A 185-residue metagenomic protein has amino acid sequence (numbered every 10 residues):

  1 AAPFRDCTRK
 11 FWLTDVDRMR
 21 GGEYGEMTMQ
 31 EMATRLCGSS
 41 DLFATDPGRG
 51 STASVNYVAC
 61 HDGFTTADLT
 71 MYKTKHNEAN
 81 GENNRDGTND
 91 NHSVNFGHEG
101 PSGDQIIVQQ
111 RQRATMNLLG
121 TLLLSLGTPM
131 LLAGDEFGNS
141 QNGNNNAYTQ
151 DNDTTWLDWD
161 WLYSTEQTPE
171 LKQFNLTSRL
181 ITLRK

Functional and structural regions predicted by a protein language model:
A1-A133, F137, N146-Q150: Conserved alpha/beta catalytic core and glycan-binding cleft of carbohydrate-active enzymes
R5, D104, D158-D160, E170: Poly-acidic low-complexity segments
V16-D17, D160-Y163: Short regulatory "switch" loops immediately downstream of catalytic or recognition motifs within protein catalytic
S140: Core nucleic-acid recognition elements
D151-W159: Catalytic cores of eukaryotic secretory-pathway lumenal/extracellular enzymes that build and remodel glycoconjugates
L162-K185: Catalytic cores of secreted or luminal carbohydrate-active enzymes
